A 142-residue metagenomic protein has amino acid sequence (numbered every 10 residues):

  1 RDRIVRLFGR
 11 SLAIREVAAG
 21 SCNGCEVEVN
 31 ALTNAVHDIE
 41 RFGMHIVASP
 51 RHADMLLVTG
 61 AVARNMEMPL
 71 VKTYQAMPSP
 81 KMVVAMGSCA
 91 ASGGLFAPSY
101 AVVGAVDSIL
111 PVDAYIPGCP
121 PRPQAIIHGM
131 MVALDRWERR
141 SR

Functional and structural regions predicted by a protein language model:
R1-R142: Iron-sulfur-associated redox domains of electron-transfer enzymes in respiratory and anaerobic energy metabolism
